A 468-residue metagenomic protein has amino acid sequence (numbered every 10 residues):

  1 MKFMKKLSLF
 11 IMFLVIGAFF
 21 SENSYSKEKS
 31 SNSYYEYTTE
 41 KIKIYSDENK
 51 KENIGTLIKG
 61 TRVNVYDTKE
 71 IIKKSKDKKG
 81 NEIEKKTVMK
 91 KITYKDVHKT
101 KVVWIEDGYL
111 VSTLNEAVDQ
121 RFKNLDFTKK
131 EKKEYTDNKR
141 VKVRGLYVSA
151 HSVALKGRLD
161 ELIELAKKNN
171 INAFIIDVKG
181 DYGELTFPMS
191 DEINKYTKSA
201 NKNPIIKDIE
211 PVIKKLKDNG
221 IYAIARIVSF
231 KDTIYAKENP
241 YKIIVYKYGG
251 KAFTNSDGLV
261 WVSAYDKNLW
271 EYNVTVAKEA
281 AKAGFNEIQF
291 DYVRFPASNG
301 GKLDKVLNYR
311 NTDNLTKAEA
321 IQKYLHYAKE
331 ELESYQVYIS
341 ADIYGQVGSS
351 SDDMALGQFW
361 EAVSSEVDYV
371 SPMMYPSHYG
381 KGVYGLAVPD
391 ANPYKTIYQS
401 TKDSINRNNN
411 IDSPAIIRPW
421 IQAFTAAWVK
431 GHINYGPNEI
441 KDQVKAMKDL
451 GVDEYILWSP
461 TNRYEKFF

Functional and structural regions predicted by a protein language model:
K27-S30, G80-D137: Boundary regions of SH3-family modules and the immediately adjacent low-complexity/disordered segments in eukaryotic
S46-K59: SH3/SH3-like (including bacterial SH3b) beta-barrel domains that bind proline-rich motifs or cell-wall ligands
Y135-V153, F230-E279: Active-site-adjacent "subsite" loops/lids of carbohydrate-active enzymes
R158-E184, K282-E287, L450-D453: Catalytic domains of carbohydrate-active enzymes, especially glycoside hydrolases
N169-P204, A297-D304: Aromatic-lined carbohydrate-binding/catalytic grooves of carbohydrate-active enzymes
A173-V178, I205-F253, Q289-D291: Glycine-rich, aromatic-flanked loop segments that form ligand/cofactor-binding clefts across common enzyme folds
I224-K231, Q289, K317-L356, D412-F424: Aromatic-lined carbohydrate-recognition surfaces of secreted/lumenal glycan-active proteins
V367-H378, P393-Y398, D403-S404, N408-F468: Substrate-binding cleft of secreted/luminal carbohydrate-active enzymes
